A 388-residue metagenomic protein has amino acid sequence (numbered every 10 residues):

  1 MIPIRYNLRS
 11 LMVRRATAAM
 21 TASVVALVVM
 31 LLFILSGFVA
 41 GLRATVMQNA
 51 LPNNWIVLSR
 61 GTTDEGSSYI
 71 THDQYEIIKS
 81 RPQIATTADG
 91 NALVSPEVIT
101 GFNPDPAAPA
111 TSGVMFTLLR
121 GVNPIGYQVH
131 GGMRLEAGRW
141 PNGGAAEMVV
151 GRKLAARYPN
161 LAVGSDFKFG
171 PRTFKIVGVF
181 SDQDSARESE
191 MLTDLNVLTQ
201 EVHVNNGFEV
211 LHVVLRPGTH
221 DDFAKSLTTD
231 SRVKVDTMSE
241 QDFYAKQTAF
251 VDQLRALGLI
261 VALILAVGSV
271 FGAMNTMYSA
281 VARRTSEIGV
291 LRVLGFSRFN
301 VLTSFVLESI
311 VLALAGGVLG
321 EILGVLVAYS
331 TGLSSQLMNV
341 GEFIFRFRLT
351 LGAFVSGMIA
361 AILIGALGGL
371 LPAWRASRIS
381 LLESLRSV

Functional and structural regions predicted by a protein language model:
M1-R5: Short, membrane-interfacial amphipathic segments enriched in basic
R15-L42, D252-E287, I310-L319, L363-L367: Hydrophobic alpha-helical transmembrane segments of multi-pass inner-membrane transport and secretion
A26, M30-L118, A137-R139, G144 (+2 more regions): Hydrophobic, regular-secondary-structure patches
A85-A88, A108-V114, A156, V163-G258 (+1 more regions): Mechanotransmission and gating elements of multispan inner-membrane complexes involved in transport and envelope
G113-R157: Short beta-strand boundary microenvironments
Y278, R283-G332, S356-I364, G368 (+1 more regions): Transmembrane alpha-helical interface segments in multi-pass membrane proteins
A328-F354: Short juxtamembrane loops and helix-capping segments at transmembrane helix boundaries of multi-pass membrane proteins
W374-V388: Short cytosolic juxtamembrane segments of multi-pass membrane proteins
